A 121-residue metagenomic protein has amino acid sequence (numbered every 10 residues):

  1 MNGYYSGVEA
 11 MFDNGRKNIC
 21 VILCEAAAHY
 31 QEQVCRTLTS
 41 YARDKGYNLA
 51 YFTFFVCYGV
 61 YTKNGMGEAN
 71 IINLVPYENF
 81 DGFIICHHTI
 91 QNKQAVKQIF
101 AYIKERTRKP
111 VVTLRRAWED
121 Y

Functional and structural regions predicted by a protein language model:
M1-Y121: Alpha-helical recognition/docking segments in bacterial nutrient-uptake and carbohydrate-utilization systems
